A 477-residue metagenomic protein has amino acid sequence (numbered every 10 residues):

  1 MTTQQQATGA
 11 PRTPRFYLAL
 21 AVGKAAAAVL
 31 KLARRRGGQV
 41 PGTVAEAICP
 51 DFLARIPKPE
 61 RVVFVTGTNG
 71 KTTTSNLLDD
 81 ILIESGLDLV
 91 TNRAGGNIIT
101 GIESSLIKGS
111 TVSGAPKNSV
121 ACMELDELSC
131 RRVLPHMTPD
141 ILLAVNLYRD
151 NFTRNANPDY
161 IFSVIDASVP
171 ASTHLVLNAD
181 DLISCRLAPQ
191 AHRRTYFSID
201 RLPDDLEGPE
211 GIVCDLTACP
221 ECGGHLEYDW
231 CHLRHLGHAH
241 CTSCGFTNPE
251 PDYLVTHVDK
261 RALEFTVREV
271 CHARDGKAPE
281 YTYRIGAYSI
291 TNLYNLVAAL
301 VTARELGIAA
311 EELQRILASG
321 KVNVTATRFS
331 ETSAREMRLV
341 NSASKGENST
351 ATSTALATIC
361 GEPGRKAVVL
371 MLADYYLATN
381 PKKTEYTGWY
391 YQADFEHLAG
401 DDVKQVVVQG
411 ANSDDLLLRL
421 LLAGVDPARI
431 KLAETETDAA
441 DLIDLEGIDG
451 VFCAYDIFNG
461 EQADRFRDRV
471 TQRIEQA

Functional and structural regions predicted by a protein language model:
T2-K31, R36-G38, L216, G223 (+3 more regions): ATP-dependent carboxylate-amine ligase
Q4-A218: Phosphate-binding loop of NTP-binding sites
E60, C122, Y148-E336, L418-L421: Acidic, Mg2+-coordinating active-site environments of NTP-dependent enzymes
T68, G96-N97, Y288-I290, G307 (+2 more regions): Short, surface-exposed acidic/glycine-rich loop or hinge patches that mediate macromolecular interfaces
T74-S75, R131-V133, T153-R154, R186-A188 (+7 more regions): Short glycine-/acidic-enriched loop or helix-start segments at secondary-structure transitions that form or flank
L78, L82, I102-L106, L296-L306 (+1 more regions): Buried hydrophobic packing segments
G95, D126, D180, Y288 (+3 more regions): Short beta->alpha junction loops/turns
S110-A115, A273, E362-P363, F395-L398: Alpha-helix termini
